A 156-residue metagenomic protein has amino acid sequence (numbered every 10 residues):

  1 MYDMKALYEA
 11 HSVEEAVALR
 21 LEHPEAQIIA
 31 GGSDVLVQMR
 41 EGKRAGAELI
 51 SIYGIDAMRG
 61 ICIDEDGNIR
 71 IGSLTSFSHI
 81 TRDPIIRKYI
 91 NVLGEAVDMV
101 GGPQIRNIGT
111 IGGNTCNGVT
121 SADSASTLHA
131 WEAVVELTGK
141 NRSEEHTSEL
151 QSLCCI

Functional and structural regions predicted by a protein language model:
M1-S148: C-terminal structural segment of proteins
H146-I156: Positively charged, low-complexity/disordered segments
